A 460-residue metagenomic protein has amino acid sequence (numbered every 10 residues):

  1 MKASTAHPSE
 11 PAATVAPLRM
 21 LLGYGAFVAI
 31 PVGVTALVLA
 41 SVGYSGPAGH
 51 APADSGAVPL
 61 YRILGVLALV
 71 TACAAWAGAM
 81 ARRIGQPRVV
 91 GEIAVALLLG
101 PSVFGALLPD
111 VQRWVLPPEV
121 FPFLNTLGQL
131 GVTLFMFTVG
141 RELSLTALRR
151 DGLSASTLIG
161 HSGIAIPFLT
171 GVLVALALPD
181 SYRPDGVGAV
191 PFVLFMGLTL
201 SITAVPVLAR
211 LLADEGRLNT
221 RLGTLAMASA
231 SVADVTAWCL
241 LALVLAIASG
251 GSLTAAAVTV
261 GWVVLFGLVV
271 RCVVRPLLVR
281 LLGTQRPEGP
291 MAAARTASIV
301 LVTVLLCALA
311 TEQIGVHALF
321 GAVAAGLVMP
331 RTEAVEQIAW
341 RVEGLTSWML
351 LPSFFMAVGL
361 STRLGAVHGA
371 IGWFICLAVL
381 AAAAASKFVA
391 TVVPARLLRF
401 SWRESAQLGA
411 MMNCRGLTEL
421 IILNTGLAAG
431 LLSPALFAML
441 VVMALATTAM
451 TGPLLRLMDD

Functional and structural regions predicted by a protein language model:
P11-A29, R88, A292-A293: N-terminal membrane topogenic signal
V32-A36, V70-A79, L97, P101 (+15 more regions): Transmembrane alpha-helical segments of multi-pass membrane transport proteins and ion-pumping complexes
G43-S55, L108-F121, L178-V187, A246-A257 (+3 more regions): Membrane-interface helix termini and inter-helical loops of multi-pass transporters
D54-V70, V120-F137, G188-T203, A257-V269 (+3 more regions): Structural signature of hydrophobic alpha-helical transmembrane segments
V58, A96-A155, V279-A378: Membrane-interface junctions of multi-pass transporters
A72-R83, G105-A106, L145-E215, V358-M443 (+1 more regions): Transmembrane alpha-helices that form the ion-translocation and gating core of multi-pass ion transport proteins
E92-F104, L158-V172, A228-A242, G289-A308 (+2 more regions): Small-residue-rich segments of transmembrane alpha-helices in multi-pass membrane proteins, especially helix faces
S154-L158, L218-D234, L253-V258, Q337-R341 (+2 more regions): Membrane-interface alpha-helices at helix entry/exit sites of multi-pass transporters
